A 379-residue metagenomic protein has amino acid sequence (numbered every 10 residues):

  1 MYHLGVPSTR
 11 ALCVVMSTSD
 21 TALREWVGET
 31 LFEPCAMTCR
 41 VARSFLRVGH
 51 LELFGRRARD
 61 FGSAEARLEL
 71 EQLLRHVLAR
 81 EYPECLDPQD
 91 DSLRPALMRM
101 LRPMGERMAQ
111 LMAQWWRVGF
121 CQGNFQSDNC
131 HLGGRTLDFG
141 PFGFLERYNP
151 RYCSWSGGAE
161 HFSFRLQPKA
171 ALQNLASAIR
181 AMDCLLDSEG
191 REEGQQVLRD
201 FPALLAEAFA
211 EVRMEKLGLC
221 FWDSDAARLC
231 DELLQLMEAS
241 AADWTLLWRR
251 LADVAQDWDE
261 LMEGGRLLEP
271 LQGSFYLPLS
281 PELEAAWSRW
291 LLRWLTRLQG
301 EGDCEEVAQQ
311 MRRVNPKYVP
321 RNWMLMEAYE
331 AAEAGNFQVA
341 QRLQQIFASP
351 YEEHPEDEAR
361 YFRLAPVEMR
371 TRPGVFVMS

Functional and structural regions predicted by a protein language model:
Y2-Q89, L132-R135, F162, N174 (+4 more regions): Conserved ATP-binding subdomain of kinase catalytic cores across diverse folds
T21-Q122, G133-M237: ATP-dependent phospho-/nucleotidyl transfer catalytic cores
N124-F125, C130: Hydrophobic HxD+1 residue recognition
S156, E160-S379: Regulatory N- and C-terminal appendages and interdomain linkers associated with kinase/kinase-like NTP transferase
